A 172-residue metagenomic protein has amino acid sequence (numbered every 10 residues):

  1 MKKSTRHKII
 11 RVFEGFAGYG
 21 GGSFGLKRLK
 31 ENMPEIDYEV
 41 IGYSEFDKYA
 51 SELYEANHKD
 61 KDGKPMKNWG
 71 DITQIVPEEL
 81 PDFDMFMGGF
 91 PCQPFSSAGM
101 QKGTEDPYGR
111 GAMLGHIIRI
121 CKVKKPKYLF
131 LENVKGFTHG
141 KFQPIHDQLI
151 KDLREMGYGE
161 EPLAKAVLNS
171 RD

Functional and structural regions predicted by a protein language model:
M1-H7: A short, basic/flexible loop-to-alpha-helix module at the beginning of a structural domain
R6, E35-D37, D60, L80 (+1 more regions): Alpha-helix termination/capping residues and helix-transition junctions
I10-T73: SAM cofactor-binding core of SAM-dependent methyltransferases, primarily the Rossmann-like beta-alpha-beta module
F16, F90-P94: Short, small-residue-rich loop/turn micro-motifs
F46-K48, P91, V134: Flexible loop residues that form catalytic and substrate-binding hotspots at small-molecule/glycan-binding clefts
G70, M87-G88, L131: Redox-cofactor binding/interface segments in oxidoreductases and associated redox assembly factors
I75-F83, Q93-D172: Class I S-adenosyl-L-methionine
